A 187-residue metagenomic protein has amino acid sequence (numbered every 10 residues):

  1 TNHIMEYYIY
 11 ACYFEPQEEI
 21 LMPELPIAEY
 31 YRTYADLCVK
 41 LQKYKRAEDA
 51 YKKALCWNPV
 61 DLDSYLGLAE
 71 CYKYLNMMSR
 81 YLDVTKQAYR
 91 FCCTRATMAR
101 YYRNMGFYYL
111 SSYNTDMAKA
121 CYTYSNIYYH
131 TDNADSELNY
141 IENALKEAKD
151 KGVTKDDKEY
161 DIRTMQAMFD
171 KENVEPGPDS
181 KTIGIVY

Functional and structural regions predicted by a protein language model:
Y30, S64, M98-Y101, A134-S136: TPR alpha-solenoid repeat register
T33, G67, N104, E137-Y140 (+3 more regions): "A position-specific structural signal for the A-helix of alpha-solenoid helical repeats
Y44, M78, T115-D116: TPR-repeat structural position
P59, C93-A96, Y129-H130: Short coil turns that delineate tetratricopeptide repeat
